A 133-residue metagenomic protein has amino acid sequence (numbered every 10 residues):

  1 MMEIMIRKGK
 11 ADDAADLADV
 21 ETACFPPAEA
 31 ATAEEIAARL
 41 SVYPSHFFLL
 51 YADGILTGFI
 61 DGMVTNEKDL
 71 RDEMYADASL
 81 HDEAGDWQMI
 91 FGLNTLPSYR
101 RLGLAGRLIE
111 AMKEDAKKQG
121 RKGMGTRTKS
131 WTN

Functional and structural regions predicted by a protein language model:
I4, I55-F59, Q88: Glycine-rich phosphate/pyrophosphate-binding loop shared by adenosine-nucleotide-utilizing enzymes
I4-L17: A short beta-loop-alpha structural element at the N-terminal edge of CoA-dependent acyl/N-acetyltransferase catalytic
G9, L93-T95: Hydrophobic adenine-recognition pocket in adenosine-nucleotide-binding enzymes
D19-A33: Helix-loop element at the rim of GNAT/NAT acetyltransferase active sites that forms part of the acceptor-substrate
H46-I60, V64: Conserved beta-hairpin
I60-L93, R100: Conserved acyl-donor/pantetheine-binding loop and adjacent beta-alpha core of acyl/acetyltransferases and related
T95, R101-E114: Conserved acetyl-CoA-binding loop-helix of GNAT-fold acetyltransferases
I109, A116-K129: Conserved GNAT acetyl-CoA-binding A-motif
